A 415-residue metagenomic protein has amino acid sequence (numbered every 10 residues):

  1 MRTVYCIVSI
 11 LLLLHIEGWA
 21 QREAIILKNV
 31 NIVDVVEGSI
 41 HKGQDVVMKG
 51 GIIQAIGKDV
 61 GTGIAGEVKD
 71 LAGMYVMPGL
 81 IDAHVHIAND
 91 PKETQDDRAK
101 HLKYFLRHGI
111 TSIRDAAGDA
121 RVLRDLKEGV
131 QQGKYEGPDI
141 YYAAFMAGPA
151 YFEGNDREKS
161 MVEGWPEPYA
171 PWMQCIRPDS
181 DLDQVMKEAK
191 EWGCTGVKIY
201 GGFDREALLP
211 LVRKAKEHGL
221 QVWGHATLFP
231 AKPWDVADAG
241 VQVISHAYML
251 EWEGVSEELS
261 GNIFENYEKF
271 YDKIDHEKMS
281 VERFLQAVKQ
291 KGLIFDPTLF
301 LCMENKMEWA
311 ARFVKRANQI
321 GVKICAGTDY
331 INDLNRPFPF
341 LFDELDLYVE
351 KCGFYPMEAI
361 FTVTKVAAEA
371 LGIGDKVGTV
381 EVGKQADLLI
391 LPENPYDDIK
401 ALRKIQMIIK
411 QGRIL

Functional and structural regions predicted by a protein language model:
M1-E23: Bacterial Sec-dependent N-terminal signal peptides
E23-I25, I32, V36-M77: Histidine-rich, glycine-flanked metal-binding segment
A24, V377-V380, Q406: Short, surface-exposed secondary-structure edge patches
V30, V46, G51, G73 (+13 more regions): Divalent metal-coordination and catalytic microenvironments
L71, Y75-A83, D97-G224, V241-Q242 (+2 more regions): Divalent-metal coordination cores built from histidine and acidic residues
P91-T94, L123, K232-V241, G254-S260 (+4 more regions): Histidine/acidic-residue-rich catalytic or RNA/ligand-binding cores of hydrolases and nuclease-related proteins
E308-N394: His/Asp/Glu-enriched, well-ordered alpha-helical/loop segment that forms or immediately abuts the divalent-metal
